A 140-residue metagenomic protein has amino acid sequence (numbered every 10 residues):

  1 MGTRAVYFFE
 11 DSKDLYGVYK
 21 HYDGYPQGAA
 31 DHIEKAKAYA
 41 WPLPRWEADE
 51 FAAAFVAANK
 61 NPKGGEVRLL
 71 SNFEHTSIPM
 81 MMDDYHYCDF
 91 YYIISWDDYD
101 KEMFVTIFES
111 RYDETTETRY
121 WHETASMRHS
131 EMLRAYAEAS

Functional and structural regions predicted by a protein language model:
M1-T3, Y85-H86: A short catalytic or substrate-binding loop motif that flags glycine-/basic-rich loops and adjacent residues that bind
G2, D23-Q27, F90: Glycine-centered flexibility motif
G2, K13-D14: Coil-to-beta-strand transition motifs
R4-F9: Short beta-strand scaffold segments in enzyme catalytic cores
D14-E50: Short, flexible N-terminal segments of the mature chain
K35-S140: Low-complexity intrinsically disordered segments
